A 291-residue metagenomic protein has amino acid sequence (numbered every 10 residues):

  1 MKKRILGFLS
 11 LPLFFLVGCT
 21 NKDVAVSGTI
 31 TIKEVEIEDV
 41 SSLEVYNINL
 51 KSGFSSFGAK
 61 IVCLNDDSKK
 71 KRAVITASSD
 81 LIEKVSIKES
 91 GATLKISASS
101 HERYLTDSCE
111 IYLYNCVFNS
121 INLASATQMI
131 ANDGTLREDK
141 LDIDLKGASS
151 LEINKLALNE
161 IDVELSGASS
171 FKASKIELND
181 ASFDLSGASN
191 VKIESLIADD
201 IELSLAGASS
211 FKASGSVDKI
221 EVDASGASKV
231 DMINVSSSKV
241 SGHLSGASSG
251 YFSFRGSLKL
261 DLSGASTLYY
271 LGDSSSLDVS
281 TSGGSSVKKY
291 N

Functional and structural regions predicted by a protein language model:
K2-N291: Intrinsically disordered, low-complexity terminal regions
